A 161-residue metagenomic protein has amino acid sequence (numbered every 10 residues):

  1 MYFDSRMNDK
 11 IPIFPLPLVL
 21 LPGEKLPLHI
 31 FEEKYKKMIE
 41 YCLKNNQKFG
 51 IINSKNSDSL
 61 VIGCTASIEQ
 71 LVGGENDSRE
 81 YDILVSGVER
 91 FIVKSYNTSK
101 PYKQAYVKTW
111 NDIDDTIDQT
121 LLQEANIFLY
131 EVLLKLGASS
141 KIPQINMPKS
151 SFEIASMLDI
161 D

Functional and structural regions predicted by a protein language model:
Y2-D161: N-terminal low-complexity, acidic/polar interaction/targeting segments
